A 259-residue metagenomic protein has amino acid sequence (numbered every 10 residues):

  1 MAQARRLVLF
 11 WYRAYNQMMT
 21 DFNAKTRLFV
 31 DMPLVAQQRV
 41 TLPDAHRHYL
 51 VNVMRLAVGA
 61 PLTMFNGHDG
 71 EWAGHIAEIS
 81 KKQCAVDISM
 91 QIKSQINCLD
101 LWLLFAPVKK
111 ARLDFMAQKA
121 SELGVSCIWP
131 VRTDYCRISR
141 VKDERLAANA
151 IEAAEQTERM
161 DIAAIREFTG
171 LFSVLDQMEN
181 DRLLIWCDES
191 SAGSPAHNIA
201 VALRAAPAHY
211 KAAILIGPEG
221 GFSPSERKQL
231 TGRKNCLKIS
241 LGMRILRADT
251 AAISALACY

Functional and structural regions predicted by a protein language model:
Q3-K93: N-terminal positively charged helical leader segments and presequences
P33, Q91, T133-C136, M243-R244: Short, ordered loop/turn segments at secondary-structure junctions
K93-W186: RNA substrate-binding interface of SAM-dependent RNA methyltransferases
L171-P207: A mid-sequence, solvent-exposed acidic-amphipathic segment
S191, E219, M243-L246: Short, acidic/turn-prone active-site loops that include or flank metal/cofactor- and phosphate-binding residues
A212-Q229: A C-terminal functional module that forms or caps the active site or interfaces directly with catalytic machinery
P224-Y259: Structured adenosyl-cofactor binding patch, chiefly the S-adenosyl-L-methionine
